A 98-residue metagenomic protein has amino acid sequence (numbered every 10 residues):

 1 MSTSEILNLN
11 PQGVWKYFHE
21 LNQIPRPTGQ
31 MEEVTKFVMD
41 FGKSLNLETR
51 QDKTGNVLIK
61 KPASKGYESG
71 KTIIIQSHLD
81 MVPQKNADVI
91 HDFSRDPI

Functional and structural regions predicted by a protein language model:
M1-I24: N-terminal hydrophobic or amphipathic helices/low-complexity stretches enriched in small/hydrophobic/Pro/Gly
N8, L45, N86-D88: Intrinsically disordered, low-complexity boundary segments flanking structured domains
H19-N22, G42, N46, P83: Structural signal for hydrophobic packing residues in well-ordered secondary-structure cores of soluble enzyme domains
P27-I74: A non-catalytic alpha/beta surface segment that caps or lines the substrate-entry region of metallo-dependent hydrolase
E68-I98: Active-site metal-coordination/substrate-binding segment of hydrolases, especially metallo-dependent peptidases
